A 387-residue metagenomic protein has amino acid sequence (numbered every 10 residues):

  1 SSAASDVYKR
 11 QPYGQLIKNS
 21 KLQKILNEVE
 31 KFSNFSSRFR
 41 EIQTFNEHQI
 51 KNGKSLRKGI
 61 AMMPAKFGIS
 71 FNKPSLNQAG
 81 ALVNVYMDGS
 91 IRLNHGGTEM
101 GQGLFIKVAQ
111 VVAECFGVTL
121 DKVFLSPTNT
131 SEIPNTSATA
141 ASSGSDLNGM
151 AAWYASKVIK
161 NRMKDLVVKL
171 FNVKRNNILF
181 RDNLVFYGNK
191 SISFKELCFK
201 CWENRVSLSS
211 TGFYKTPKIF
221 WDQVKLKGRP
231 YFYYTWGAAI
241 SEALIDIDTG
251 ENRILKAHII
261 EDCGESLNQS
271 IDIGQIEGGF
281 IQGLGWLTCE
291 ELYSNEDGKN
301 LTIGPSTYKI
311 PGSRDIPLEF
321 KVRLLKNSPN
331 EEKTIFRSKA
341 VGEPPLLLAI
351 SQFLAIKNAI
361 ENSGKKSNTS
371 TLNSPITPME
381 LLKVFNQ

Functional and structural regions predicted by a protein language model:
S5-N27, K31, R40-Q387: Cofactor-binding beta-sheet edge motifs in enzyme active sites
